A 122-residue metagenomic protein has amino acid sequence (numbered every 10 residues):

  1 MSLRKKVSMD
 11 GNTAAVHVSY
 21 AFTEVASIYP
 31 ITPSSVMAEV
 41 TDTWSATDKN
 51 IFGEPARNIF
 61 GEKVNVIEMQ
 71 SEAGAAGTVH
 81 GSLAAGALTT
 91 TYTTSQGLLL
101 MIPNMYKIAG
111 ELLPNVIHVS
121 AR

Functional and structural regions predicted by a protein language model:
M1-R122: Thiamine diphosphate
